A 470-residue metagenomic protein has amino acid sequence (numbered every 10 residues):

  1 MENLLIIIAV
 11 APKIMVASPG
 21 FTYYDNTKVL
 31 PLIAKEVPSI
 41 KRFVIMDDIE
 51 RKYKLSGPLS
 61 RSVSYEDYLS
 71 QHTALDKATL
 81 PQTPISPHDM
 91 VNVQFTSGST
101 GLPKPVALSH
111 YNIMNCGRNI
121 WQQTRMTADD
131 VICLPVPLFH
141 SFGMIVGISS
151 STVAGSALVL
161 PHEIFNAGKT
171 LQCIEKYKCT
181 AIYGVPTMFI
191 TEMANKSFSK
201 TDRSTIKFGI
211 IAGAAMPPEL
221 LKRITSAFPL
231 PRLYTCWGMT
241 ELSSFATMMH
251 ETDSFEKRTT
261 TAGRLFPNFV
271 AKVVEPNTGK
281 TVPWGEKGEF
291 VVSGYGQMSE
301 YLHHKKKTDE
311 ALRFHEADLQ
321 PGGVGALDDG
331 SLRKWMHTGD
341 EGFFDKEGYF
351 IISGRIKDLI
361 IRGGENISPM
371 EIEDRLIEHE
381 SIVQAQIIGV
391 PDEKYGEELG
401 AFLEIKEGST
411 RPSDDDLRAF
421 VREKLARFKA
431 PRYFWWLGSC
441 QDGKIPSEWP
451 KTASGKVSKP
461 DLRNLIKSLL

Functional and structural regions predicted by a protein language model:
N3-I8, K13-P19, I182, G294 (+5 more regions): AMP-binding/adenylate-forming catalytic core of the ANL superfamily
A17, F21-P87, S468: ANL superfamily adenylate-forming
M46, A426-K456: AMP-binding/adenylate-forming catalytic domain of the ANL superfamily
S60, E66-L69, C179-G184, M193-R258 (+1 more regions): Gly/Ser/Thr-rich phosphate-binding loop
P84, V91-N115: Conserved AMP-binding A3 loop
M114-V131, F139-A181, T191, N195-K196: Conserved AMP-binding/adenylation subdomain of ANL enzymes
R264-N268, K280-G323, E365-I367: Conserved ATP/PPi-binding loop(s) of AMP-dependent carboxylate-activating enzymes
K272-V291, G322-D328, K346-E347, T410-D414 (+2 more regions): Conserved beta-loop-beta connector loops within the AMP-binding
